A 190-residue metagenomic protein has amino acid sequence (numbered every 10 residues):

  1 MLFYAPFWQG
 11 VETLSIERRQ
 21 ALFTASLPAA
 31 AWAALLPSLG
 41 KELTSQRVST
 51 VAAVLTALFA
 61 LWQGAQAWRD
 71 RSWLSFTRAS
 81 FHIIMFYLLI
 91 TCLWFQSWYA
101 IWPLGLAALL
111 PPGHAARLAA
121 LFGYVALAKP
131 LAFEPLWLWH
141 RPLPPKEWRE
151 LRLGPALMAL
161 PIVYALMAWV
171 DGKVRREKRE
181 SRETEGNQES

Functional and structural regions predicted by a protein language model:
M1-Y87, T91-W94, L110-E177, E189: Transmembrane helical bundles and short interhelical boundary loops of multi-pass, membrane-embedded
W94-W98, W102: Replace "multi-pass membrane enzymes" with "multi-pass membrane proteins
I101-L110: Generic transmembrane alpha-helix motif of multi-pass integral membrane proteins
